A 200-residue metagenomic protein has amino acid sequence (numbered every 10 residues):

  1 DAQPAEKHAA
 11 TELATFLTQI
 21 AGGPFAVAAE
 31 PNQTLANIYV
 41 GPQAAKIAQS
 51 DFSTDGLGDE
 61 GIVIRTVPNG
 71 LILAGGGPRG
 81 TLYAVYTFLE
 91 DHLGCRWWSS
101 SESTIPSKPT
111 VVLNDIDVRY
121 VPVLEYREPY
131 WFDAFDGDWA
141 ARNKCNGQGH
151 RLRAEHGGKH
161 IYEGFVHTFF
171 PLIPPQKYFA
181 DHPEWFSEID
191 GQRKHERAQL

Functional and structural regions predicted by a protein language model:
D1, E6-P24: Mature N-terminal segment immediately following signal peptide/propeptide cleavage in secreted/periplasmic
D1-E6, Q33-P42, I72-L73, R127-F132: Short hydrophobic beta-strand segments
A2-P4, Q43-K46, P78-G80, D136: Solvent-exposed loop/turn segments at secondary-structure junctions within structured extracellular/periplasmic domains
Q3, A29, G41-Q43, G75 (+2 more regions): Alpha-helix initiation/capping motif
H8-E12, F16, T54-L200: Feature activates predominantly on carbohydrate-active enzymes
T11, G22, P42-Q49, V85: Intrinsic disorder/low-complexity segments
G22-E30, S100-S101: Surface-exposed patches in mature extracellular/periplasmic domains of secreted proteins
A26-S53: Short, well-ordered secondary-structure micro-motifs within conserved domains or adaptor modules
